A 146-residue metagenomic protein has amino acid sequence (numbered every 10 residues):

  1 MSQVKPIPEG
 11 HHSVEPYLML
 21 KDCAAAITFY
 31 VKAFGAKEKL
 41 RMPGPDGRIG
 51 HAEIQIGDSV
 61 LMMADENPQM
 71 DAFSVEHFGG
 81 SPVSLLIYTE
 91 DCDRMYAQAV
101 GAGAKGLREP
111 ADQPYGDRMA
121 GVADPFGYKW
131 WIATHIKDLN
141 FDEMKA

Functional and structural regions predicted by a protein language model:
M1-M19, I27-A123, I132-A146: Vicinal oxygen chelate
F126: C-terminal catalytic core of tyrosine-transesterase DNA break-rejoin enzymes
